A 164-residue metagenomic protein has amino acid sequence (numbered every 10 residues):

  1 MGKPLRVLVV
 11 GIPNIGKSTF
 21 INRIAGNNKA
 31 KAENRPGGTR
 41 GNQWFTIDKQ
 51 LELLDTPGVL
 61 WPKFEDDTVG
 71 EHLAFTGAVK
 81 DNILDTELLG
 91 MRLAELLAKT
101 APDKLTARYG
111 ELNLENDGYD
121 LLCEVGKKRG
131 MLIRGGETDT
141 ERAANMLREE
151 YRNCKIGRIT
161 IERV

Functional and structural regions predicted by a protein language model:
M1-I12, N27-T39: P-loop NTPase nucleotide-binding/switch module
G2, R23-I24, F45-T46: Solvent-exposed alpha-helices and their adjacent loops that cap or buttress functional pockets in soluble metabolic
I15: ATP-binding Walker
S18-K29: A conserved segment at the C-terminal end of the G1
E33-V164: Helix-rich effector regions associated with P-loop NTPase G domains
